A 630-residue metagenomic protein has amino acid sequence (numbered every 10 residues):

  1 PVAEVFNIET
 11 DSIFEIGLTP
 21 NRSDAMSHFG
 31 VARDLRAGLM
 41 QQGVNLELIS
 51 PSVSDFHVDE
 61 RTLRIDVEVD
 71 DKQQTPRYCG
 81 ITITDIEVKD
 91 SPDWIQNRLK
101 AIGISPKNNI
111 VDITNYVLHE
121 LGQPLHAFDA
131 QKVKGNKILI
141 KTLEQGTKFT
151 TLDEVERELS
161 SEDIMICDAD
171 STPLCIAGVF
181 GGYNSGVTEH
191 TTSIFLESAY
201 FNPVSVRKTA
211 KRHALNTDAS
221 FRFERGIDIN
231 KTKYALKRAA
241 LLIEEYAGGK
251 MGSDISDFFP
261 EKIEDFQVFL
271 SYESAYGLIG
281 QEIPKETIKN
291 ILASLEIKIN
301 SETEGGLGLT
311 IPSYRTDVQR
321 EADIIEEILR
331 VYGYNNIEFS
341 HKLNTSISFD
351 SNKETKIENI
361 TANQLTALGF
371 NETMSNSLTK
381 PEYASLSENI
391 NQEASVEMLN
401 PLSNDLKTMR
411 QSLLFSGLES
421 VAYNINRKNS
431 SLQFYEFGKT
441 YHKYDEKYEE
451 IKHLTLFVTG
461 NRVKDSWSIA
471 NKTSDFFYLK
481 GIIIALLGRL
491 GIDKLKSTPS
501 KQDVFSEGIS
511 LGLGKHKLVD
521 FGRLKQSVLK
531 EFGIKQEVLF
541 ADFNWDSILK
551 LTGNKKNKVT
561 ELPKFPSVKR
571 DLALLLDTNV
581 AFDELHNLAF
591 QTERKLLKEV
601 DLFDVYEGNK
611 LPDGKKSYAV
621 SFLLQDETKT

Functional and structural regions predicted by a protein language model:
P1-Y334, E338-E354, N359: RNA/tRNA-interacting regions in translation and RNA-turnover enzymes
I8-S12, Q74-R77, T303-G305, A367 (+8 more regions): Short flexible coil/turn linkers enriched for glycine and charged/polar residues that connect secondary-structure
I16-P20, S198, I311, V458-G460 (+2 more regions): Short beta-strand-to-loop capping motifs
L139-F180, N184-V187, N336, S340-K452 (+4 more regions): Class II aminoacyl-tRNA synthetase-like tRNA-binding/catalytic domains
T217, F221-R238, L454-L490: A conserved active-site cap/scaffold subdomain adjacent to cofactor or substrate pockets
E261-Y272, P312-A322, S348-I360, S385-A394 (+3 more regions): Short glycine/threonine-rich loop-to-helix capping motif typified by GTGT followed within a few residues by an Asp-Pro
S294-I297, D317, E321, K447 (+1 more regions): A carboxyl-terminal module marker
